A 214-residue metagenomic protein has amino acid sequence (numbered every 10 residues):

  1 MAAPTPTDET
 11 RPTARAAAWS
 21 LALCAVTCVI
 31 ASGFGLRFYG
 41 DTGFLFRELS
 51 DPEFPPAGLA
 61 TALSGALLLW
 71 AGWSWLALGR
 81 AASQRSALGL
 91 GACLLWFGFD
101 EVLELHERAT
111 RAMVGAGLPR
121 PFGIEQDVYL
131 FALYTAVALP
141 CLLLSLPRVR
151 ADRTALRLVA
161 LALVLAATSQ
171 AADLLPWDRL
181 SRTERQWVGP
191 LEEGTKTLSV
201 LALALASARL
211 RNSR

Functional and structural regions predicted by a protein language model:
A2-R214: Hydrophobic alpha-helical segments at protein termini of multi-pass membrane proteins
